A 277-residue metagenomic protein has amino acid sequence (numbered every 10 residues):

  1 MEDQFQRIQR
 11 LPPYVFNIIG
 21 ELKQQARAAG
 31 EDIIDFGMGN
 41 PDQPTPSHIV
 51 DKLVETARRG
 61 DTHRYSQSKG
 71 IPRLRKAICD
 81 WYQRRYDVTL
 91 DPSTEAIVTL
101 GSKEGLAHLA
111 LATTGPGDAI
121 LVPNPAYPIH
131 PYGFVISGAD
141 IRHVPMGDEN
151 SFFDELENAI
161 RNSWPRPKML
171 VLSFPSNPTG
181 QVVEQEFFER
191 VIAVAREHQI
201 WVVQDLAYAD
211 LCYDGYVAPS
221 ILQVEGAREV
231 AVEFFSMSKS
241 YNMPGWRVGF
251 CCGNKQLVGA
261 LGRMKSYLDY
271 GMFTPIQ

Functional and structural regions predicted by a protein language model:
E2-L100, H108, T274: N-terminal small-domain helix-loop-helix segment of the aminotransferase-like
I19-K23, H130, V191: Aromatic/hydrophobic pocket-lining residues that form π-stacking "cages" and hydrophobic walls in ligand
A26-A29, S137, E197-H198: Helix C-cap/helix->beta junction micro-motif
D32, A119, D140, K168 (+2 more regions): Proline-centered loop/turn at the N-terminus of a beta-strand
A112-F134: Conserved PLP-anchoring active-site segment centered on the Schiff-base-forming lysine
R142, M146-G215: Active-site phosphate-binding strand-loop segment of PLP-dependent enzymes
V224-Q277: Conserved core segment of the aminotransferase class I/II
